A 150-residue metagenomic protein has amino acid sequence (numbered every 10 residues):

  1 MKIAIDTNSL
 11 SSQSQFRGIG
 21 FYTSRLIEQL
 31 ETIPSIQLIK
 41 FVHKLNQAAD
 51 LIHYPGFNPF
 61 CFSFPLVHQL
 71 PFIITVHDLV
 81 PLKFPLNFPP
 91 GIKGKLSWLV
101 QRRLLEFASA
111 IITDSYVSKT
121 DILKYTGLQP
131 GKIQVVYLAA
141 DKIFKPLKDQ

Functional and structural regions predicted by a protein language model:
M1-Q150: Carbohydrate transferase catalytic cores enriched for Leloir-type hexosyltransferases
